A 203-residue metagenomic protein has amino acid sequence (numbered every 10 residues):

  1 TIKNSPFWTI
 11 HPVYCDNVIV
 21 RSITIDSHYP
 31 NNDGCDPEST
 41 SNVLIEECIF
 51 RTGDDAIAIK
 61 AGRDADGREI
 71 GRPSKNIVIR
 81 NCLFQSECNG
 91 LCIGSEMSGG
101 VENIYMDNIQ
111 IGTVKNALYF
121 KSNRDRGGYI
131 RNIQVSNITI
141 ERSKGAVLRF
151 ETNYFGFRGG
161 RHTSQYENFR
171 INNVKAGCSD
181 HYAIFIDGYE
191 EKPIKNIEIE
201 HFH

Functional and structural regions predicted by a protein language model:
T1-H203: Extracellular/periplasmic carbohydrate-active domains that bind, remodel, or depolymerize complex polysaccharides
